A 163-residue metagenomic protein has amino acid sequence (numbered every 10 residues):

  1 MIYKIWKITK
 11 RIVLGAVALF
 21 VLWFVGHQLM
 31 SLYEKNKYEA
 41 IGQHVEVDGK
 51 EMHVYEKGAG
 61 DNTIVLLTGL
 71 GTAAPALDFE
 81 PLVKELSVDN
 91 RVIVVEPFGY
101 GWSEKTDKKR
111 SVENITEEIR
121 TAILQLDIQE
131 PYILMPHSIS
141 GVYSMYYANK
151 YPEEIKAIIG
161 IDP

Functional and structural regions predicted by a protein language model:
I2-N62, V88-N90: Alpha/beta-hydrolase fold catalytic core
G49, S87-D89, Q129, P152-E153: Short, well-ordered coil/turn elements that cap or connect secondary structure elements
K50-W102: Conserved HGGG/HGGXW glycine-rich cap/lid loop of the alpha/beta-hydrolase fold
Y55, P97-M135: Active-site loop/oxyanion-hole signature of alpha/beta-hydrolase fold enzymes
D78, L82, I115-I119, S140: Stable alpha-helical elements in mature extracytoplasmic
P81-E85, R110-S111, Y151-P152: Glycine-rich, phosphate-binding/catalytic loops in enzymes
Q129-P163: Conserved hydrolase catalytic core segment
